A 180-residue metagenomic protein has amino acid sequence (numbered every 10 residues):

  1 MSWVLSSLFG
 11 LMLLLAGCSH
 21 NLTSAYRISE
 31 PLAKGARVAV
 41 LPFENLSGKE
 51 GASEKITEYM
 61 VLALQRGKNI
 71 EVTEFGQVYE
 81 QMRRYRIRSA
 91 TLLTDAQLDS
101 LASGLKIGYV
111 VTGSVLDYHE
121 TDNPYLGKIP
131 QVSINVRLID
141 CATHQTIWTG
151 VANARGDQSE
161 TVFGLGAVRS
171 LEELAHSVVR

Functional and structural regions predicted by a protein language model:
S6-A16: Bacterial N-terminal signal peptides
C18-A36, L101-L105, L126-I129, I139-R180: C-terminal/domain-edge helix-coil "capping" segments
G35-P42, S47-S114, Q145-T149, S177-R180: N-terminal segment of the mature soluble domain
S47, H119, G156-Q158: Feature marks short, surface-exposed loop/turn motifs that line or immediately flank catalytic pockets and channel
E50-A52, N123-G127: Short, solvent-exposed loop/turn segments at secondary-structure boundaries
S114-E120, N153: Generic short beta-strand segments
P130-I134: Short, surface-exposed coil-to-beta transition loops
